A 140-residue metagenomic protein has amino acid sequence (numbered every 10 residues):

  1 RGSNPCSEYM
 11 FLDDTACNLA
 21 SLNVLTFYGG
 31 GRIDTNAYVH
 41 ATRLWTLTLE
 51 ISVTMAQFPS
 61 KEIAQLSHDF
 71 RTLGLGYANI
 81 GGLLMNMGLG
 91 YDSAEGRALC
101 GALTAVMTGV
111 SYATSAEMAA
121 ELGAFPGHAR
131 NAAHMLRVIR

Functional and structural regions predicted by a protein language model:
R1-M87: Function-dense linear segments that define catalytic or interfacial modules in macromolecule-processing proteins
A41-A64, H68-T72, G90-R140: Internal maturation/activation junctions in enzymes
